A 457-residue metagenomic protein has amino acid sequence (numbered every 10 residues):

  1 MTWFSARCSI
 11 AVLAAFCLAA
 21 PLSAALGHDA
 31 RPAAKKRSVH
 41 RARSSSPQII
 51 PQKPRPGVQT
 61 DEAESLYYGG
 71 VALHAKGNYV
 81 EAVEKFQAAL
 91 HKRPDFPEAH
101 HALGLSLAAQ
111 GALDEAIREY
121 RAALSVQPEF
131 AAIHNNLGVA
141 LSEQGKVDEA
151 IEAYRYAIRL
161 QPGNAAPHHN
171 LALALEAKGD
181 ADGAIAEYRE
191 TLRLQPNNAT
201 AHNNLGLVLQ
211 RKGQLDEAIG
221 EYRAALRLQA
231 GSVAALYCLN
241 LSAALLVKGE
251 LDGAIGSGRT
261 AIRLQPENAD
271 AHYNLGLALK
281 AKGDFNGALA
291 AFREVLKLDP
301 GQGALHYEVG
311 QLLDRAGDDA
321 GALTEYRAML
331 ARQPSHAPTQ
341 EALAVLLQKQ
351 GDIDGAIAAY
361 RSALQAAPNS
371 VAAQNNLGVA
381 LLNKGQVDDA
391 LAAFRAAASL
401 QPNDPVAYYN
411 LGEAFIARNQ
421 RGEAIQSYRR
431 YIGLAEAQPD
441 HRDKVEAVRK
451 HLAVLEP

Functional and structural regions predicted by a protein language model:
A11-P21: Bacterial N-terminal signal peptides
A30-P54, A417, G422-P457: Terminal, low-structured helical/coil segments at or just beyond the last alpha-helical repeat
Q48-S65, Q229-V233: TPR-adjacent "capping" and linker segments in tetratricopeptide-repeat scaffold/adaptor proteins
E62, F96, F130, N164 (+8 more regions): Residue-level recognition of tetratricopeptide repeat
Y68, A102, N136, N170 (+9 more regions): Canonical tetratricopeptide repeat
G69, A75-A88, A109-A122, A132 (+16 more regions): Structural signature of tandem alpha-helical TPR/SEL1-like repeats, specifically the intra-repeat loop/turn
K92, V126, L160, L194 (+8 more regions): Structural marker of alpha-solenoid helical repeat scaffolds
